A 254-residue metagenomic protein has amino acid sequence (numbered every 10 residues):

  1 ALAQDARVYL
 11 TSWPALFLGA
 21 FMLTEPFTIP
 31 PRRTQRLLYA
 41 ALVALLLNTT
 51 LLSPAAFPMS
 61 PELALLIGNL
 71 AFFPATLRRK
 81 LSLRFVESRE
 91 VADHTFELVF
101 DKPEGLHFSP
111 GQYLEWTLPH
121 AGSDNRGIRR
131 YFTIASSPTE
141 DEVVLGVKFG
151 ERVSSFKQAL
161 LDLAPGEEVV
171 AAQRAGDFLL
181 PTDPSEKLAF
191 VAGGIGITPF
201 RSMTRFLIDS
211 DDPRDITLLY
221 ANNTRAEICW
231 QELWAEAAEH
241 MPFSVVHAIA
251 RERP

Functional and structural regions predicted by a protein language model:
A1, L18, V43-N48, A64-F73: Hydrophobic core segments of alpha-helical transmembrane domains in multi-pass membrane transport and ion-translocation
A1-Q4, P14-I29: Alpha-helical transmembrane segments in multipass membrane proteins, preferentially the mid-helix core
D5-S12, R36-L38, S53-I67: Loop-to-transmembrane alpha-helix initiation sites
W13-F21, Q35-N48: Hydrophobic membrane-spanning alpha-helices of multi-pass integral membrane proteins
P26-T28, L46-A56, A71-K80: Juxtamembrane membrane-interface segments at transmembrane alpha-helix termini
L63-S88: Membrane-interfacial segments at transmembrane helix termini in multi-pass membrane proteins
K80-E167, N222-T224, A235, A248-E252: Ferredoxin-reductase
S154-P254: FNR/FR-type flavoprotein reductase catalytic core
